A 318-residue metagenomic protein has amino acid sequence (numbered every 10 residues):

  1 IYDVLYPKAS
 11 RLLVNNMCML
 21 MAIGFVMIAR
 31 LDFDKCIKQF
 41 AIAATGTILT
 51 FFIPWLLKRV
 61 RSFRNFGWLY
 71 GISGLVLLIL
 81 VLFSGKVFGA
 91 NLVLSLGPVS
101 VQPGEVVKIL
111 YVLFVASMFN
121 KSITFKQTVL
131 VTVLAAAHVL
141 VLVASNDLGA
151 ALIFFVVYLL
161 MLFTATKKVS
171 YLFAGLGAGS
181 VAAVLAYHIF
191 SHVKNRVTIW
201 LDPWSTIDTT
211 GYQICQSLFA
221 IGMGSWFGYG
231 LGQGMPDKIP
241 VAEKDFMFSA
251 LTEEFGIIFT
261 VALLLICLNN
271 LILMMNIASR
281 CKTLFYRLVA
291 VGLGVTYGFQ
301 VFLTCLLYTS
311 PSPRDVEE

Functional and structural regions predicted by a protein language model:
Y2-T210, S249-F255, F259-L307: Hydrophobic alpha-helical transmembrane segments of multi-pass inner membrane proteins, especially in bacterial systems
F154, G232-D237, I266, S310: Re-entrant/interfacial helical elements at transmembrane boundaries that shape and gate the permeation pathway
I221, S225-I258, A278: Long extracytoplasmic/lumenal interhelical loops at the membrane interface of multi-pass membrane proteins
Y308-D315: Conserved small/polar residues in nucleotide/adenosyl-binding loops
